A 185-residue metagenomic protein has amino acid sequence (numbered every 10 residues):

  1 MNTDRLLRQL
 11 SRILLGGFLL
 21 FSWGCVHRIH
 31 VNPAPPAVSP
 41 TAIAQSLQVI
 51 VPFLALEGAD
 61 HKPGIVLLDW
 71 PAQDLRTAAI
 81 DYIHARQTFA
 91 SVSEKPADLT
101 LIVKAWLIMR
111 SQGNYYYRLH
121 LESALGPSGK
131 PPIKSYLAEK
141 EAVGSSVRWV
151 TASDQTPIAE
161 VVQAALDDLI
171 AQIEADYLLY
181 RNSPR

Functional and structural regions predicted by a protein language model:
M1-W23: Sec-dependent bacterial lipoprotein signal peptides
W23-A78, L178-R185: A structural "domain/chain start" motif
V26-A34, R86, A90-T156: Surface-exposed short loop/turn segments
P40-I50, Y82, R86, S128 (+1 more regions): Secondary-structure boundary/capping motif
D60-L68, G129-S183: Short secondary-structure boundary motifs at beta->alpha junctions and helix caps
A72, R76-H84, I170, E174: Generic solvent-exposed, charged/amphipathic alpha-helical segments that serve as macromolecular interface scaffolds
D74, R118, A164: Short, well-structured alpha-helical interface segments that form or flank functional binding sites
